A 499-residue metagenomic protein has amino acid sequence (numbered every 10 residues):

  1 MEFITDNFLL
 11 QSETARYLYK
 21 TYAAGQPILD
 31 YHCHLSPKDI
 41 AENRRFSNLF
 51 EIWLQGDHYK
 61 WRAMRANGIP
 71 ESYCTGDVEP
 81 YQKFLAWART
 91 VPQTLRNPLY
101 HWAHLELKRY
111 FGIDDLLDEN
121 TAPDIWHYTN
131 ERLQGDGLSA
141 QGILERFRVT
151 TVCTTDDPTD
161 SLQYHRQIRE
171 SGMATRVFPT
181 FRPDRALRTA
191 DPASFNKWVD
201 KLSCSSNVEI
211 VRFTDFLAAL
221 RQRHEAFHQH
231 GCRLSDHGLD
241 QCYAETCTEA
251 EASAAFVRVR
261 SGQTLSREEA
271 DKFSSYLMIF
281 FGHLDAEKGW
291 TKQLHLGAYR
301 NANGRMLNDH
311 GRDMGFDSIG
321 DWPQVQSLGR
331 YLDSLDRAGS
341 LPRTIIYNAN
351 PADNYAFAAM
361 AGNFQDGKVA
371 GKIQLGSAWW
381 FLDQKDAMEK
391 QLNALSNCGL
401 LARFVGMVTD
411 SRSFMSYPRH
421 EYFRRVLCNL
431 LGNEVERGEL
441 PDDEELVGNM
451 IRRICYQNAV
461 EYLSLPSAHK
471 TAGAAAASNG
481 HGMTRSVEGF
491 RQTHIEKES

Functional and structural regions predicted by a protein language model:
M1-K288, S340-P342, I346-A352, A358 (+1 more regions): Metal-cofactor-binding active-site regions of metalloenzymes
Y243-R258, Y276, L294-A356: Catalytic core of soluble alpha/beta enzymes
T291: Residue-level detector of anion-binding/catalytic polar loops
